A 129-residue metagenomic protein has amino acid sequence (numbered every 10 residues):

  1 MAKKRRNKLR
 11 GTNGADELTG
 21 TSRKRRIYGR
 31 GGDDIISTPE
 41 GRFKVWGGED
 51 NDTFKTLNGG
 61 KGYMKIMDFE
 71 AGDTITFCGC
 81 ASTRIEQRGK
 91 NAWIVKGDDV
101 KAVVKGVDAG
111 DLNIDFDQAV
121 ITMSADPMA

Functional and structural regions predicted by a protein language model:
M1-Y63, T83, W93-I94, G110-A129: Glycine- and aspartate-rich repeat motifs characteristic of hemolysin/RTX-like Ca2+-binding segments in secreted
G59-K61, E70-T83, V100, V107-G110: Acidic glycine-/aspartate-rich tracts in secreted/extracellular proteins
G72, G89-W93: A generic structural signal for beta-strand entry/edge sites
E86: Short beta-strand
